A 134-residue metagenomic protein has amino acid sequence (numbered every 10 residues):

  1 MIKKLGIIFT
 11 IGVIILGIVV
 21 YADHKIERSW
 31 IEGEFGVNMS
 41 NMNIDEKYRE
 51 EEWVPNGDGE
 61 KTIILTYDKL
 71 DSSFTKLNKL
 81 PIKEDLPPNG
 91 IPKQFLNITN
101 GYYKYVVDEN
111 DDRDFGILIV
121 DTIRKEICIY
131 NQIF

Functional and structural regions predicted by a protein language model:
M1-L16: N-terminal Sec-pathway targeting helices
L5-G6, I63, V106, F115: Small/flexible residues
G6, K25, N89-G90: Hydrophobic alpha-helical segments and their boundary regions
I11, H24, S29, F35 (+2 more regions): Residue-level marker of intrinsically disordered, low-complexity segments enriched for small/polar residues
I15-K83: N-terminal export/targeting and maturation segments
L77-F134: Extracytoplasmic electrostatic interaction patches
